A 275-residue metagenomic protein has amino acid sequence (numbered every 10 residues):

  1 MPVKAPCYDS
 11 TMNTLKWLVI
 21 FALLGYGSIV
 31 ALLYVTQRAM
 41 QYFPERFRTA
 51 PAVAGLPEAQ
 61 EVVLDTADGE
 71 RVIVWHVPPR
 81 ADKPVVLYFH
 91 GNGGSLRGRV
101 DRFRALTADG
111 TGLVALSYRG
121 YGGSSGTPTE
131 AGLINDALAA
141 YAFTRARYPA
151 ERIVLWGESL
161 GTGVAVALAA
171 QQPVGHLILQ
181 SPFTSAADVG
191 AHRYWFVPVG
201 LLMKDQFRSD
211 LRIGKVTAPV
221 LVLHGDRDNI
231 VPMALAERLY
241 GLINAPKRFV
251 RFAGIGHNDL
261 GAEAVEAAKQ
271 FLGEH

Functional and structural regions predicted by a protein language model:
L18-D65: An N-terminal hydrophobic leader/cap segment in hydrolases
A67-R147, E151, A169: Membrane-embedded segments
R102, S209, A218, P232-G241 (+1 more regions): Short alpha-helix in the alpha/beta-hydrolase fold that links the catalytic acid
A142-A146, A150-F196, R212: Primarily recognizes the serine-hydrolase "nucleophile elbow" in alpha/beta-hydrolase and SGNH/GDSL folds
K215-T217, V222-H224, D228: Short beta-strand/loop motif that positions the catalytic acidic residue of the alpha/beta-hydrolase fold
D226-V231, H257-D259: Acidic catalytic loop of the alpha/beta-hydrolase fold
I255-V265: Catalytic histidine-centered segment of alpha/beta-hydrolase-like enzymes
E263-H275: Catalytic active-site module of serine/aspartate enzymes centered on a nucleophile-bearing elbow/loop
